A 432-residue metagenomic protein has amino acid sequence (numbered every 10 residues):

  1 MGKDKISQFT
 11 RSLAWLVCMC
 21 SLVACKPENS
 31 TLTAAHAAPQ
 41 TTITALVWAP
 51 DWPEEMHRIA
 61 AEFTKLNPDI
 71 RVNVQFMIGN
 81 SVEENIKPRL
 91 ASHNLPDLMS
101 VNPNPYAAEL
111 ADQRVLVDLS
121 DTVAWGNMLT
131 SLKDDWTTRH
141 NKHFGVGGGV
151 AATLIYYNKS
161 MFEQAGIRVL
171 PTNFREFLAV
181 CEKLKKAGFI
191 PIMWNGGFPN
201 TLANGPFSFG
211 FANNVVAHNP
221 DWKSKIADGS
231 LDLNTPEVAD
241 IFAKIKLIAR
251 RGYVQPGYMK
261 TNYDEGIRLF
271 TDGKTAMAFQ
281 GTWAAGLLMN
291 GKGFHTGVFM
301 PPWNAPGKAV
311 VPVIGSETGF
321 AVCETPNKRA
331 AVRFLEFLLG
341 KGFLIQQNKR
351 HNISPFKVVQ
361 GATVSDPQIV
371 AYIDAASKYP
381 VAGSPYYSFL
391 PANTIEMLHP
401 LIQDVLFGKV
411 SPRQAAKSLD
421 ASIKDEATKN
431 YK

Functional and structural regions predicted by a protein language model:
R11, L22-A108, Q113-V115, D121-N127 (+8 more regions): Conserved N-terminal structural module of periplasmic/extracytoplasmic solute-binding proteins
A61, K65-L66, S92, E163-A165 (+5 more regions): Extracytoplasmic/periplasmic substrate-recognition and gating elements
P88-R89, P96-D97, G126-M161, I190-G196 (+2 more regions): A structural signal for short loop-to-beta-strand junctions that line the ligand-binding cleft of periplasmic/secreted
N102-L154, K159, E163, L178 (+4 more regions): Hinge/lid segment of periplasmic solute-binding proteins
D118-S131, N213-D240, N290-G291, P302-P312 (+2 more regions): Short, solvent-exposed loop/beta-turn-alpha elements that line the ligand-binding surface or hinge of extracytoplasmic
T138, V313, I353-K357, A371-D425: C-terminal capping/gating helix-and-loop segments adjacent to ligand/active sites or protein-protein/ligand interfaces
F144-G148, T153, L178-S230: Extracytoplasmic/periplasmic solute-binding protein
E182-K183, A227-Y258: Glycine-centered hinge/linker elements that transmit conformational signals in sensory and ligand-binding systems
